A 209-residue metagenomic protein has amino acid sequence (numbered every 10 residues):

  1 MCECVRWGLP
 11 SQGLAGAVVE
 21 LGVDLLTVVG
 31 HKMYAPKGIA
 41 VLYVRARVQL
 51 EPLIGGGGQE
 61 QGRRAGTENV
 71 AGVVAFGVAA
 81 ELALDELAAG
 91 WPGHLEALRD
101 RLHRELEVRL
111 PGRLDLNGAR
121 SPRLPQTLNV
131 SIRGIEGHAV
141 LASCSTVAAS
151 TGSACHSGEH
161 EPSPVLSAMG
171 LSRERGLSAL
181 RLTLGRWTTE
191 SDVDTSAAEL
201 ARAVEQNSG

Functional and structural regions predicted by a protein language model:
M1-G209: Pyridoxal 5′-phosphate
